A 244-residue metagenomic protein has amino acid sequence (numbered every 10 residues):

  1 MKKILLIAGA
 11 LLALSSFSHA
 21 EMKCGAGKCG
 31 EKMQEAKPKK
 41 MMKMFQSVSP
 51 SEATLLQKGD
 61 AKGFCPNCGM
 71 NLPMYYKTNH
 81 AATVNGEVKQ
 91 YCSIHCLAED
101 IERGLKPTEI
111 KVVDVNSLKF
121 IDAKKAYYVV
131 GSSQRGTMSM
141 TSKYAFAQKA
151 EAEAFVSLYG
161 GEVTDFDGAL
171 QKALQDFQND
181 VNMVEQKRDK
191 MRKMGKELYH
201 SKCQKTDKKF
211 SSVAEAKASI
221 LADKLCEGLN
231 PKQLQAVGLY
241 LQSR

Functional and structural regions predicted by a protein language model:
M1-A20: Gram-negative bacterial Sec-dependent N-terminal signal peptides
S18-R244: Intrinsically disordered, low-complexity terminal tails/loops enriched in metal-binding residues
